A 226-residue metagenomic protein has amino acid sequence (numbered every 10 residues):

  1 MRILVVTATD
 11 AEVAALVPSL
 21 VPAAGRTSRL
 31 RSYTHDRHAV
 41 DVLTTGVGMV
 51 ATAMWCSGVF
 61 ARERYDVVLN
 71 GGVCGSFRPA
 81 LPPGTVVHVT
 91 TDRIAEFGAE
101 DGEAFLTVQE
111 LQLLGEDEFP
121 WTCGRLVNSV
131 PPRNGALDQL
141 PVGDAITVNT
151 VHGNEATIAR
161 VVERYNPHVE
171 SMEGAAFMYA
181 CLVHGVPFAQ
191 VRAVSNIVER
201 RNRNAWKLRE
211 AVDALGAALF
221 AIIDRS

Functional and structural regions predicted by a protein language model:
M1-S57, E63: N-terminal short beta-loop-beta anion/metal-coordinating cradle
A14-V17, R78-A80, G98, T157 (+2 more regions): Short glycine-/acidic-enriched loop or helix-start segments at secondary-structure transitions that form or flank
V40-T45, D144-T147, V191: Active-site-proximal beta-strand elements of phosphoester/diester hydrolases
D66-L69: Structural motif
F77-Y165: Mid-sequence, gly/pro-rich, charge-dense loop/helix-turn segments that line enzyme active sites
V148-Q190, S195-E199: A C-terminal functional module that forms or caps the active site or interfaces directly with catalytic machinery
V198-S226: His/Asp/Glu-rich mid-to-C-terminal helical/loop segments that flank catalytic regions of hydrolases
